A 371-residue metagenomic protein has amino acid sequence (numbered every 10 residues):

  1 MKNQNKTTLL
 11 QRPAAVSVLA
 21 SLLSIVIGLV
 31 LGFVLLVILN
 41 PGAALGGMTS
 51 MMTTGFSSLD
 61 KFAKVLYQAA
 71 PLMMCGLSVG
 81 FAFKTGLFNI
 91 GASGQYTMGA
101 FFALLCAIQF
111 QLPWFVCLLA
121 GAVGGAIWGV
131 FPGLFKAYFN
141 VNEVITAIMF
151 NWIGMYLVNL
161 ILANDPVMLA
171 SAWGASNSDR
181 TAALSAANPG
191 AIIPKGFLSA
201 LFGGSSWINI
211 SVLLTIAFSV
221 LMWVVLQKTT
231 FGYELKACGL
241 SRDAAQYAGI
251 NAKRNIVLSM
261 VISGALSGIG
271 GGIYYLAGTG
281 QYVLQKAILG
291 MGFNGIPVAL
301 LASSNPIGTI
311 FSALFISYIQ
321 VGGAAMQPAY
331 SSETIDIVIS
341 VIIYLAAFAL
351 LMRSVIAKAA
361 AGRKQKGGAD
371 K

Functional and structural regions predicted by a protein language model:
M1-I25, L240, Y247, N251-R254 (+1 more regions): Cytosolic-side transmembrane-helix boundaries in multi-pass membrane proteins
K2-M74: Membrane-interfacial amphipathic/re-entrant helices at transmembrane-helix boundaries
T7-L19, F83-G91, F110, A122-N188 (+3 more regions): Short loop segments and helix-boundary regions at transmembrane helix junctions of multi-pass inner-membrane proteins
A20-V37, L72-V79, A100, L104-C106 (+7 more regions): Hydrophobic core segments of alpha-helical transmembrane domains in multi-pass membrane transport and ion-translocation
L36-N40, T53-Q109, A122, A126-V141 (+2 more regions): Single transmembrane alpha-helix segments in multi-pass membrane proteins
T54, L59, N151-K228, T334 (+1 more regions): Transmembrane helix-bundle core of multi-pass membrane transporters and related energy-transducing complexes
I127, F202-Q281, P306-I307, F311: Helix-loop-helix "hairpin" substructures at the membrane interface of multi-pass membrane proteins
V261-S340: Transmembrane alpha-helical segments in multi-pass inner-membrane proteins
